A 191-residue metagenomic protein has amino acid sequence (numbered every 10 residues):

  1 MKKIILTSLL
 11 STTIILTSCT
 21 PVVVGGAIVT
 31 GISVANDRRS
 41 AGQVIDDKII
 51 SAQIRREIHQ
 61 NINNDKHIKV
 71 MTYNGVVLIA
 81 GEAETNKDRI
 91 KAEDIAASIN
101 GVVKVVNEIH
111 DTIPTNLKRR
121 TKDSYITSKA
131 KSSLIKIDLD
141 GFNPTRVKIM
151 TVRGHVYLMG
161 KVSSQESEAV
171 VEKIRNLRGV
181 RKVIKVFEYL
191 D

Functional and structural regions predicted by a protein language model:
K2-I4, T13-I14, T20-D191: N-terminal targeting leaders
